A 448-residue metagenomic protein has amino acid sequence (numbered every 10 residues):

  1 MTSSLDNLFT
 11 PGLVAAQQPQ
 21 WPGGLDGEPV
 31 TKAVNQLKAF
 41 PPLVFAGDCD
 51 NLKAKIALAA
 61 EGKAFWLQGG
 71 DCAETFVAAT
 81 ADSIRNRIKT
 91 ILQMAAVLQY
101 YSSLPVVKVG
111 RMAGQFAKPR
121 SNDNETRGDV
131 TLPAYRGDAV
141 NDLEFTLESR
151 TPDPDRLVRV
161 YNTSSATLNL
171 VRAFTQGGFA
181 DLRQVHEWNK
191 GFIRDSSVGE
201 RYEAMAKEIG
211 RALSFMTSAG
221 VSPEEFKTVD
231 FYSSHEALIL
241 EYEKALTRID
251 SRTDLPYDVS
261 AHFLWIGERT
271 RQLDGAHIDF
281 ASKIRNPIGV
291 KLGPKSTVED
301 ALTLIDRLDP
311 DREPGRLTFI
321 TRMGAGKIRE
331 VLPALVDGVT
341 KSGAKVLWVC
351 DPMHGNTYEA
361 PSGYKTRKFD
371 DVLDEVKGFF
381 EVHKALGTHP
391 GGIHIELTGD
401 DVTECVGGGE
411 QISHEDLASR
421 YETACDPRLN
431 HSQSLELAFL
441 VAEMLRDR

Functional and structural regions predicted by a protein language model:
M1-F40, G407-R448: N-terminal charge/polar-biased segments
T2-A139: Long, contiguous, compositionally biased segments that the model treats as domain-scale units
N51-K53, D274-H277, L304, P333-L335: Glycine-rich, charged/polar anion/phosphate-binding loops that engage phosphate groups from diverse ligands
E74, A79-G324, R367, E375 (+2 more regions): Active-site-facing alpha/beta catalytic cores
A113, M353-H354: Short glycine-enriched loops at secondary-structure junctions
K118-N122, G191-R194, E330-L332, Y358-S362 (+1 more regions): Short acidic, glycine/serine/threonine-rich loops at helix termini
A301-L304, P310, R316-W348, H354-T403: Non-transmembrane, aqueous-exposed alpha-helical and coiled segments at domain scale
